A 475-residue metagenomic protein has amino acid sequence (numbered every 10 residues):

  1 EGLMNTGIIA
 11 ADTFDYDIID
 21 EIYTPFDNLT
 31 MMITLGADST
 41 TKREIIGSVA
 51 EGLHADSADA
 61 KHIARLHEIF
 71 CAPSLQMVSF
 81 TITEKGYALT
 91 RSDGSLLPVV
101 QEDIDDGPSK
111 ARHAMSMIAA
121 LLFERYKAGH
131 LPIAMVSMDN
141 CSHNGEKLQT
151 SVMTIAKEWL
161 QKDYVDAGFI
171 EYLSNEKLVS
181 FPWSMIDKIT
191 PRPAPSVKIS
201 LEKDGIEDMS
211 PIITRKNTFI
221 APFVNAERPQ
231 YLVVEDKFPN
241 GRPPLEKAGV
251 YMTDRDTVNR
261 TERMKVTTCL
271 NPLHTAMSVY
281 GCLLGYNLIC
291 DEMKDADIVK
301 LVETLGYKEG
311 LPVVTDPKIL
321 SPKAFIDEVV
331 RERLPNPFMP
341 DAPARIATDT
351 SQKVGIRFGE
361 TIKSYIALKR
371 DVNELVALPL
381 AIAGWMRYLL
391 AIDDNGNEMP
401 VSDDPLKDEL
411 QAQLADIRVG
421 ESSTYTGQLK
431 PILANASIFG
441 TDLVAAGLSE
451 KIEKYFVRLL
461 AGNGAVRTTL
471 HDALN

Functional and structural regions predicted by a protein language model:
E1-N475: Substrate/ligand-engaging "lid" and interaction regions
